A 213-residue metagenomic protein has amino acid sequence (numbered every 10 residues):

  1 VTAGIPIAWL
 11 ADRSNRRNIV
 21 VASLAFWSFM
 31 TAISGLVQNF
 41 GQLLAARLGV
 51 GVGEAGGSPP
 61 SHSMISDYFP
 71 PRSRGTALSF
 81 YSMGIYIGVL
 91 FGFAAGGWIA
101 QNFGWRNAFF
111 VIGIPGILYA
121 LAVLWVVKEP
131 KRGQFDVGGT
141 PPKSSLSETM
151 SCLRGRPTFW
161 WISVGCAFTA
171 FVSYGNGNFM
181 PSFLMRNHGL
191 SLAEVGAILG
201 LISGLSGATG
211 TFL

Functional and structural regions predicted by a protein language model:
T2-F40: Conserved MFS/SLC helix-loop-helix module at the cytosolic interface between two early adjacent transmembrane helices
N15, L36-Q42, G53, P70 (+1 more regions): Helix-breaking motifs and short loop linkers at transmembrane-helix boundaries and internal kinks in secondary membrane
G35, G51-P59, L90, A170 (+1 more regions): Small-residue-rich segments within alpha-helical transmembrane domains of MFS-like 12-TM solute carriers
N39-R47, W161-I162: Short hydrophobic/alpha-helical segments at membrane-entry points of transmembrane helices in Major Facilitator
A45-Y86: Cytoplasmic helix-loop-helix junction between adjacent transmembrane helices in 12-TM secondary transporters
Y81-E129: Helix-loop-helix hairpin linking two adjacent transmembrane segments in secondary transporters
K131-S163, R186-N187: Juxtamembrane intracellular "pre-TM" segments in multi-pass secondary transporters
R156-F212: Extracytoplasmic gate region of multi-pass secondary transporters
